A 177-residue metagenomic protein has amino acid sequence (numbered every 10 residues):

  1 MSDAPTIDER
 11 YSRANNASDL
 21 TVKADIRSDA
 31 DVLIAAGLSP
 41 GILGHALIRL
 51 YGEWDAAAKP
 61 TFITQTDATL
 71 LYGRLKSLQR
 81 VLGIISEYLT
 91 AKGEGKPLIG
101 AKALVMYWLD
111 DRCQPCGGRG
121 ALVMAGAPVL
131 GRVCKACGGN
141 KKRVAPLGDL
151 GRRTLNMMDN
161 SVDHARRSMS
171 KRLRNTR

Functional and structural regions predicted by a protein language model:
M1-G100: N-terminal alpha-helical interaction blocks
E94-R177: Cys/His-clustered metal-coordination modules, chiefly Zn-binding fingers
